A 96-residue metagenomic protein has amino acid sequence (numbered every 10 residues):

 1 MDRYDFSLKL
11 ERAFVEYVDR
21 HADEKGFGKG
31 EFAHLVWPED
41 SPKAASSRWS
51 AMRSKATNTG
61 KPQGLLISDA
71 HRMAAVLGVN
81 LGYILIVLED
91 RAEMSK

Functional and structural regions predicted by a protein language model:
M1-V36: A short, Lys/Arg-rich alpha-helix, primarily the initiator
V18, F32-A33, A44-M52, I84: Conserved hydrophobic/aromatic packing and binding residues within compact polymer-binding modules
G28, E39-P42, N80: Short coil/loop linkers at secondary-structure junctions
L35-E39, D90: Sequence/structural signature of long amphipathic alpha-helices that form protein-protein interaction faces
P38-L65: Recognition helix of helix-turn-helix/homeodomain-like DNA-binding domains that insert into the DNA major groove
L65-Y83: DNA major-groove recognition helix of helix-turn-helix/homeodomain DNA-binding modules
A75, L85-K96: Charged, helix-prone or intrinsically disordered regulatory segments positioned adjacent to compact structured domains
